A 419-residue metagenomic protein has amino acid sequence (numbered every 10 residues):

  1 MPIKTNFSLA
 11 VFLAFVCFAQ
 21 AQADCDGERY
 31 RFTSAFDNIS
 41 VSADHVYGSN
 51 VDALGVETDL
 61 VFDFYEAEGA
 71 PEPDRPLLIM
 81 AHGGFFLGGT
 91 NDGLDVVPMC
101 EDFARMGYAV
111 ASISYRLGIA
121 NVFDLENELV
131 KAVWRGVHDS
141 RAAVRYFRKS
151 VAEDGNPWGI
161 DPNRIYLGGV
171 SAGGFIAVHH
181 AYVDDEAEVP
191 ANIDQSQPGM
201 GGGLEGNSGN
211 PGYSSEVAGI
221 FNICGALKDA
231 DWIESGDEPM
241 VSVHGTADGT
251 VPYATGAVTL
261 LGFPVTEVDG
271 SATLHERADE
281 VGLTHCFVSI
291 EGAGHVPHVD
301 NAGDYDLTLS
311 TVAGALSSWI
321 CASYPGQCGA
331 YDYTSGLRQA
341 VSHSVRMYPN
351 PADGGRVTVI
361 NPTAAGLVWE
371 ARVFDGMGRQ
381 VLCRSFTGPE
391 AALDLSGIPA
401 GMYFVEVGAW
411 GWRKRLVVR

Functional and structural regions predicted by a protein language model:
M1-G27, Y333-L337, V341, G411: Bacterial Sec-dependent N-terminal signal peptides
D24-P73: N-terminal cap/lid segment of alpha/beta-hydrolase-fold proteins
G69-P73, N127-H138, A142-S171, E186-V189: Gly/Ser-rich "nucleophile elbow"/oxyanion-hole loop immediately N-terminal to the catalytic nucleophile in hydrolases
A70-R75, A81-A120, G249-P252: Short substrate-entry loop that stabilizes the transition state in hydrolases
G169-H179: Glycine-rich nucleophile elbow surrounding the catalytic serine of serine-hydrolase chemistry
Q197-V281: The feature captures the conserved acid-bearing segment of alpha/beta-hydrolase catalytic domains
V268, A272-T334: C-terminal catalytic histidine-bearing segment of alpha/beta-hydrolase fold enzymes
A340-Y348, A352-R419: C-terminal outer-membrane/trafficking sorting elements
